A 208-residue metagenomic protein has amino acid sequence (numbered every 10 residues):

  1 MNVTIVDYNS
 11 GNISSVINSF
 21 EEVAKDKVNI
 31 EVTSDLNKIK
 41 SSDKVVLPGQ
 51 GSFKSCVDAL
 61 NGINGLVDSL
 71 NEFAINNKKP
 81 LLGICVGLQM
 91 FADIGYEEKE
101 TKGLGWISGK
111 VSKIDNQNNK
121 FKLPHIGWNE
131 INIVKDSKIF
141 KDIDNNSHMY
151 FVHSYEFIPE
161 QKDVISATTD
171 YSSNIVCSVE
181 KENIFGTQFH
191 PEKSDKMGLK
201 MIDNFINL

Functional and structural regions predicted by a protein language model:
M1-L81, K110-D115, M197-L208: N-terminal beta1-alpha1 cap of cysteine-dependent amidohydrolase-like domains
V3, I30, L81-L82, L104 (+2 more regions): Hydrophobic/aromatic residues located in beta-strands of well-ordered beta-sheets within soluble catalytic
D7, Q89, H153, Q188: Acidic active-site catalytic centers that drive phospho-/nucleotidyl reactions and related ester hydrolyses
S52-D58, Q89-K99, F189-P191: A short secondary-structure junction motif
D68, I94-Y171: Pocket-forming structural segment of enzyme catalytic cores
G83, G87: Gly/Ala-rich beta-loop-alpha elbow adjacent to hydrolase catalytic centers
E156-L208: C-terminal and late-domain segments of enzyme folds
